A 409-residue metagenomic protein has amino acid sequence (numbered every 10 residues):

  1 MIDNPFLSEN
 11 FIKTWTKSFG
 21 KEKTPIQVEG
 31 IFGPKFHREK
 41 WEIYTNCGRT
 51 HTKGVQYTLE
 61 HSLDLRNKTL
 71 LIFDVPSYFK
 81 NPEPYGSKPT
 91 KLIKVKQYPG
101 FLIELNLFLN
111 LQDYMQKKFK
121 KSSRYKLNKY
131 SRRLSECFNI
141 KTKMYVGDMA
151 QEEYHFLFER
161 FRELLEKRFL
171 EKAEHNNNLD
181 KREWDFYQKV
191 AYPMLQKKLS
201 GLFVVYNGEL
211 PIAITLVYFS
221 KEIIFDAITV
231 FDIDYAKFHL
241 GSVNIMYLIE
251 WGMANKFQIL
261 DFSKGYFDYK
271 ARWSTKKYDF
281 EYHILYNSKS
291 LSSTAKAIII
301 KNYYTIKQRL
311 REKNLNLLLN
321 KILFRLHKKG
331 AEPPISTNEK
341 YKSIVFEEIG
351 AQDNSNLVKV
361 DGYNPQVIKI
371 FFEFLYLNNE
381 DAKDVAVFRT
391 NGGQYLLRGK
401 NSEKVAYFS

Functional and structural regions predicted by a protein language model:
I2-T52, K68-S87, L92-A236, K340-S409: A conserved beta-strand-loop-helix scaffold within acyl/acetyltransferase catalytic domains
T52-N67: Short, basic/hydrophobic alpha-helical segments
E60-H61, R132, Y192, E250: Surface-exposed alpha-helical segments enriched in charged/polar residues
M115-Q116, H175-N176, I233-Y235, E250-G252 (+3 more regions): A short, structure-level motif marking secondary-structure boundaries and short turns
K118-S123, C137, Y145-Q151, K189-V190 (+5 more regions): A general structural signal for short secondary-structure boundary/capping elements
W184-A295: Aromatic (often tryptophan-rich) hydrophobic motifs at membrane interfaces
Y286-N338: Charged, amphipathic alpha-helical linkers/stalks
